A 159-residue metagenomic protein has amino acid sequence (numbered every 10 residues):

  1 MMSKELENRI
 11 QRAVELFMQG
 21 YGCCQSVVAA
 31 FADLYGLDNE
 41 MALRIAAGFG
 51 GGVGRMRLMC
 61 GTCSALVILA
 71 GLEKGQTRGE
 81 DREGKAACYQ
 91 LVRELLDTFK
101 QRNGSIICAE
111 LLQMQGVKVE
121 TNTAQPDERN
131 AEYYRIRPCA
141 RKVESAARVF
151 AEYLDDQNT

Functional and structural regions predicted by a protein language model:
M1-F17: Polybasic, low-complexity association/targeting segments
M2-K4, V28-G48, K118-T123: Acidic-glycine-rich active-site phosphate/pyrophosphate-binding loop
L6-Q11, R44-G50, D127-R129: Glycine/charged-rich beta-loop-alpha catalytic/anionic-binding loops adjacent to active sites
Q19-Q25: Short acidic alpha-helix initiation/capping motifs at coil-to-helix transition points, especially at protein N-termini
A29-D33, L69-A70, E80-T159: Amphipathic alpha-helical interface segments
A47-V53, L72-E73: Acidic, glycine-rich active-site loops and adjacent beta-strand->loop/helix elements that engage anionic groups
V53-A65: Conserved phosphate/anionic-ligand binding catalytic regions in large, soluble enzymes, centered on
A65-G75: DPxDG-like acidic metal-binding loop motif
